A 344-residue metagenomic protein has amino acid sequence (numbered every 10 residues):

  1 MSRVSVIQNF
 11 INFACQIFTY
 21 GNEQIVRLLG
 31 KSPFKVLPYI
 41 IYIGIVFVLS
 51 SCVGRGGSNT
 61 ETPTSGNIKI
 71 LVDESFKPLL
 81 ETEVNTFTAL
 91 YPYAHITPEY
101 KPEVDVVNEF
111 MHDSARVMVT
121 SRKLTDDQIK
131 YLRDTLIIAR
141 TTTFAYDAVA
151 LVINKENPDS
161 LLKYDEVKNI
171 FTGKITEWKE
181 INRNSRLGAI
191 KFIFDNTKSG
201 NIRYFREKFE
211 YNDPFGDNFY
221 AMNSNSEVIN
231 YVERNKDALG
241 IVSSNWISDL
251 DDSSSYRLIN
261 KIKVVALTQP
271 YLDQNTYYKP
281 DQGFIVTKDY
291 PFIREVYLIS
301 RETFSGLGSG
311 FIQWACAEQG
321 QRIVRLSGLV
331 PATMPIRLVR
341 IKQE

Functional and structural regions predicted by a protein language model:
M1-L71, L298, E344: Bacterial Sec-dependent N-terminal signal peptides
Y39-I41, A139, V286: Generic detector of short alpha-helix boundary/capping microenvironments and adjacent low-complexity segments
C52-P92, E99-V104, N108-M111, A145 (+1 more regions): Exported/periplasmic ABC-transporter solute-binding proteins
V104-T135, L250: Pocket-flanking alpha-helical
K123-D127, L136-A139, P158-K163: Peptidyl-prolyl cis-trans isomerase
R133-I137, P280-D281: Short acidic (Asp/Glu) patches
T141-V149: Solvent-exposed, amphipathic alpha-helical "stalk/arm" or coiled-coil-like segments used as scaffolds
